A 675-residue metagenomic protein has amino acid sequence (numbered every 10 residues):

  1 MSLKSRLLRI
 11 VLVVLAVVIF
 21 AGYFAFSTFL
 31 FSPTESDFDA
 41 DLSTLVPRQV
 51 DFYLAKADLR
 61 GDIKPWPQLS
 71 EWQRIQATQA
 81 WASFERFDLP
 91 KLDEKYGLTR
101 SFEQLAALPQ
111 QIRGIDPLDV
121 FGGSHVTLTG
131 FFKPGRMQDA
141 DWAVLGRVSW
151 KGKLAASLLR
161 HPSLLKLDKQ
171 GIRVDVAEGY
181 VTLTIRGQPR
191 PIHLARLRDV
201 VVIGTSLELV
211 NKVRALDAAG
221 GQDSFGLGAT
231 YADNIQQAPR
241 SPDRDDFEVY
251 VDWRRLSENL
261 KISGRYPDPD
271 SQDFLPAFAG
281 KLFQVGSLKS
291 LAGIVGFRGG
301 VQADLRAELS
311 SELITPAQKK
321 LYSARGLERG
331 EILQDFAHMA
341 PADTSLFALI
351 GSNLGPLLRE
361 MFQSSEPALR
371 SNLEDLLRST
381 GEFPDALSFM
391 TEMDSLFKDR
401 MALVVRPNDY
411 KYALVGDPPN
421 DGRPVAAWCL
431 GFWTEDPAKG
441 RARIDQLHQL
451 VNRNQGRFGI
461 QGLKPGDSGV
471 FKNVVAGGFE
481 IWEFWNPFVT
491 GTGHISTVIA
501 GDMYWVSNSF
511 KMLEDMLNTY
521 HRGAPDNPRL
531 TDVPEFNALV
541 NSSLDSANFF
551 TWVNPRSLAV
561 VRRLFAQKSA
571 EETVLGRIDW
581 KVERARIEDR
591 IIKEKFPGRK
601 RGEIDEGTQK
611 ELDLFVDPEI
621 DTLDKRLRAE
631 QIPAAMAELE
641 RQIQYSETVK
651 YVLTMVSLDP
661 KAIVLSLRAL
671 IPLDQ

Functional and structural regions predicted by a protein language model:
M1-L8: N-terminal Lys/Arg-rich, disordered targeting/topogenic segments
L8-T182, R186, A232-A292, Q302-A427 (+4 more regions): Structural boundary/hinge residues at secondary-structure and domain interfaces
G22, S36, H193-L216, V295-G326 (+4 more regions): Charged, amphipathic alpha-helical scaffolding segments
V148-K153, T205-V210, T434-A438, S509-M512: Helix N-cap motif at beta-to-alpha junctions
L167-I192, V475-T490: Aromatic/His-enriched, Gly/Pro-containing loop or helix-boundary segments that lie immediately adjacent to catalytic
R186-S263, W485-L575, K581: A conserved glycine-rich beta-strand in the N-terminal activation segment of trypsin-fold
R254-P276, K281, F510, Y520-Q675: Long, C-terminal catalytic modules of enzymes
G422-W433, M503: Ordered core of a single globular domain
